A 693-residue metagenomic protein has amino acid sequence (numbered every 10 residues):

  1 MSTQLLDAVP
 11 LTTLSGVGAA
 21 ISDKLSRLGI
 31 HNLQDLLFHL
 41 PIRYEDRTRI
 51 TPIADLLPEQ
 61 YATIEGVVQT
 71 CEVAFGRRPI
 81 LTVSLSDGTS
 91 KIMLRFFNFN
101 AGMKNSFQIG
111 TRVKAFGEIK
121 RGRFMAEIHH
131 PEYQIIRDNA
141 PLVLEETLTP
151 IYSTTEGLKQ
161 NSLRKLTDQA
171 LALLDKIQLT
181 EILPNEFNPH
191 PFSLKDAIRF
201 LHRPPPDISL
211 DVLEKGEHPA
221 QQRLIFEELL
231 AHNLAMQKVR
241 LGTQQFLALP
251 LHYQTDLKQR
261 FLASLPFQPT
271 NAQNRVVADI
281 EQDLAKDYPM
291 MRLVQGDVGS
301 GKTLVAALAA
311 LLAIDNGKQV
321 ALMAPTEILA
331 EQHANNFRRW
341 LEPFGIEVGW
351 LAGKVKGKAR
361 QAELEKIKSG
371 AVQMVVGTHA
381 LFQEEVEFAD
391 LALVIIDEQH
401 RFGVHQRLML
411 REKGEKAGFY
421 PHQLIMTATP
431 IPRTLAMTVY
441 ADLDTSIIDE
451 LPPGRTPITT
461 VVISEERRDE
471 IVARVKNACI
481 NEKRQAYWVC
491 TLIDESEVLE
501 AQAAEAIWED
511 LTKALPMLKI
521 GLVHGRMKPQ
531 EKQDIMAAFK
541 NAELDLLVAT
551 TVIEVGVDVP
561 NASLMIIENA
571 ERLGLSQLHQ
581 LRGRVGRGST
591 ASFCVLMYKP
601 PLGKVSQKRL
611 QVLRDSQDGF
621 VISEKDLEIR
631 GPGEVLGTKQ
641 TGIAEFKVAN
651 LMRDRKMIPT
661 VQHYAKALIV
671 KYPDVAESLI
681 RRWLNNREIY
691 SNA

Functional and structural regions predicted by a protein language model:
P58-P79, G117: Structural detector for short beta-strands of small beta-barrel domains
A74-L265, T638: Upstream accessory/linker segments immediately N-terminal to the RecA-like ATPase cores of bacterial MutS and a subset
K215, P219-M374, L381, L511: ASCE P-loop NTPase motor cores of helicases and related translocases
G317-A321, E347, G370-M374, D390-L393 (+7 more regions): Loop/turn-to-beta-strand initiation segments
K354-V375, Q383-L391, P529-D545: Conserved motor-coupling elements within RecA-like helicase/translocase cores
F388-L393, Q399-K483: Post-DEXD/H (motif II) to motif III coupling segment of the RecA-like Helicase ATP-binding lobe
R468-R484, A503-A693: C-terminal helicase module of SF1/SF2 nucleic-acid helicases/translocases
